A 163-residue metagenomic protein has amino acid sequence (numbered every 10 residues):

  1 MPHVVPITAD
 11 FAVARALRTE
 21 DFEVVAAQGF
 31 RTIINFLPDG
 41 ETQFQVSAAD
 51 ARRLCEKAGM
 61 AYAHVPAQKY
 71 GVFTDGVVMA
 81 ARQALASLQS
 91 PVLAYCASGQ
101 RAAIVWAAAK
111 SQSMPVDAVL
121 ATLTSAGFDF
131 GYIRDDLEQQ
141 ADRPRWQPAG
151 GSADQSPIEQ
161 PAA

Functional and structural regions predicted by a protein language model:
M1-V92, A107-A163: Cys-dependent protein tyrosine phosphatase-like superfamily
V92-A103: A phosphate-binding catalytic loop at a beta-strand-loop-alpha-helix junction that coordinates phosphoryl groups
